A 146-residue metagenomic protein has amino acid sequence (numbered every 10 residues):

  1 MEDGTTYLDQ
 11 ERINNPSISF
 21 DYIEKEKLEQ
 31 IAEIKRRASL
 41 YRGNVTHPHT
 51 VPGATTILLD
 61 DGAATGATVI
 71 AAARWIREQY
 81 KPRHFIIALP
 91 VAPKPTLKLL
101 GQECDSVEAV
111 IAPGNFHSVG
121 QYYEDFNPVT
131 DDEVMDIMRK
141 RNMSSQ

Functional and structural regions predicted by a protein language model:
M1-Q146: PRPP-associated nucleotide enzymes
